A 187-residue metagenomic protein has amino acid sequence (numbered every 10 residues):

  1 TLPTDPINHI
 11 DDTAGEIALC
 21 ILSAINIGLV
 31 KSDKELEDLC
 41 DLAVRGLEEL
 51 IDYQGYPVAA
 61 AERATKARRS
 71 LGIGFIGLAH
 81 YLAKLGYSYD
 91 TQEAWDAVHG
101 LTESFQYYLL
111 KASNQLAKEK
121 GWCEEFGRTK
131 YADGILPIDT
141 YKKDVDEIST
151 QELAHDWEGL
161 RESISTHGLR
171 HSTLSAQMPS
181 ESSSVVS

Functional and structural regions predicted by a protein language model:
T1-T65, S70, F75-L85: Function-dense linear segments that define catalytic or interfacial modules in macromolecule-processing proteins
L2-T4, S23-G28, I76, Q92 (+3 more regions): Generic beta-strand/beta-sheet core signal
P6-H9, T140, E181-S182: A generic alpha-helix propensity feature with a strong bias for hydrophobic helices
G28-K31, H80, L85, T91 (+2 more regions): Flexible loop/turn segments at secondary-structure boundaries
C40-E62, K66, S88-S180: Internal maturation/activation junctions in enzymes
